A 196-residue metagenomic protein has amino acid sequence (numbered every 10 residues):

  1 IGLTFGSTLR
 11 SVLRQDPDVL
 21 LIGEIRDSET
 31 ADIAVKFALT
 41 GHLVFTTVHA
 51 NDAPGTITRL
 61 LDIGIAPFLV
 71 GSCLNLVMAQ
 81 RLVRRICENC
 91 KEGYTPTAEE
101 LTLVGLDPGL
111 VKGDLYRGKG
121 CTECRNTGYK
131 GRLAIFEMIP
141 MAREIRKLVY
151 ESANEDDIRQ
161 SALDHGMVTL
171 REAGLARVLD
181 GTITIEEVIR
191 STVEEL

Functional and structural regions predicted by a protein language model:
I1-L196: Short, flexible helix-loop junctions that flank or precede catalytic/ligand sites
